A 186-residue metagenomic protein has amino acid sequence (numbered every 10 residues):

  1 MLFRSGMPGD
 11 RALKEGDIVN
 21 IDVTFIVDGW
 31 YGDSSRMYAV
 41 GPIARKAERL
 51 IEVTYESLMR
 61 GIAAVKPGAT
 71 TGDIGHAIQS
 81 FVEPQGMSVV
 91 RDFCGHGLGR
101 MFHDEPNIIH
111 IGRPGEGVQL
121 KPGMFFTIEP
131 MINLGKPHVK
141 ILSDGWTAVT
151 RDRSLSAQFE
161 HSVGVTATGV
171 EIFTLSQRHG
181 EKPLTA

Functional and structural regions predicted by a protein language model:
M1-A186: Active-site neighborhoods and metal-handling regions in enzymes and metal-associated proteins
